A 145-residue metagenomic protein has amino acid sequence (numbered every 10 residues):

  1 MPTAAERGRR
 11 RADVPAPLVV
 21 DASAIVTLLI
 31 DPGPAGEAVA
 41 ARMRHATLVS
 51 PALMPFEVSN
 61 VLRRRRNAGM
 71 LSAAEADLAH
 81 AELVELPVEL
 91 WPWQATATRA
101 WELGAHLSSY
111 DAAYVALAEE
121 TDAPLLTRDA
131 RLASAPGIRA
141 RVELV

Functional and structural regions predicted by a protein language model:
M1-L53, R65-A74, A130, G137: Short, well-structured N-terminal submotif of metal-dependent ribonuclease cores
P2-R10, L86-R128: Active-site neighborhoods of divalent-metal-dependent phosphate/nucleic-acid chemistry enzymes
A22-I25, G36, P55, S59 (+3 more regions): A general structural signal for well-ordered alpha-helical segments in protein cores
S23-A24, E57, A113-A116, R131: Active-site phosphate/pyrophosphate-handling residues
P34, L53, L71-L78, W91-A95 (+2 more regions): Alpha-helix N-cap and coil->helix boundary residues
S59-P87, W101: Active-site-proximal, substrate-binding regions of enzyme catalytic domains and RNA-binding/basic surfaces
I138-V145: Active-site regions of enzymes building and remodeling cell-envelope glycoconjugates
